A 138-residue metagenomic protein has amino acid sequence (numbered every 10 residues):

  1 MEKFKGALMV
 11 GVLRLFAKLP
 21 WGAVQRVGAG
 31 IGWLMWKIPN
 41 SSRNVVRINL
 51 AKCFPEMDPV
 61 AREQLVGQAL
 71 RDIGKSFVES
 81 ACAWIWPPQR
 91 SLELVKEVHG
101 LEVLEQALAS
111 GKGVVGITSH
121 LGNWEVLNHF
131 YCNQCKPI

Functional and structural regions predicted by a protein language model:
M1-V115, G122-N123: Membrane-proximal helical "anchor" segments flanking the first transmembrane region of inner-membrane enzymes
S110-I138: Catalytic core of membrane glycerolipid acyltransferases/transacylases, capturing the structured, soluble-facing
